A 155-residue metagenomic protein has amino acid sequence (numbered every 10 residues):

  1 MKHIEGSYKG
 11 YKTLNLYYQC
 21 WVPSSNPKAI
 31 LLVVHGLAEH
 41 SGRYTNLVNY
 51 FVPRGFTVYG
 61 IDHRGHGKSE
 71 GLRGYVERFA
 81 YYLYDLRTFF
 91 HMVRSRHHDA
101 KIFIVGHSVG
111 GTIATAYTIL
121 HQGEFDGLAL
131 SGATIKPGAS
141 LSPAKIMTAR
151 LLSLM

Functional and structural regions predicted by a protein language model:
M1-S25: N-terminal cap/lid segment of alpha/beta-hydrolase-fold proteins
K28-L31, K101: Alpha/beta-hydrolase fold active-site loops
G36-E39: Active-site glycine-rich loops that stabilize anionic/oxyanionic intermediates across multiple enzyme folds
R43, V48-G71: Conserved alpha/beta-hydrolase
V76-S95: Alpha/beta-hydrolase active-site loop
R96-S108: Alpha/beta-hydrolase fold nucleophile elbow
H107-M155: Alpha/beta-hydrolase-fold enzymes
